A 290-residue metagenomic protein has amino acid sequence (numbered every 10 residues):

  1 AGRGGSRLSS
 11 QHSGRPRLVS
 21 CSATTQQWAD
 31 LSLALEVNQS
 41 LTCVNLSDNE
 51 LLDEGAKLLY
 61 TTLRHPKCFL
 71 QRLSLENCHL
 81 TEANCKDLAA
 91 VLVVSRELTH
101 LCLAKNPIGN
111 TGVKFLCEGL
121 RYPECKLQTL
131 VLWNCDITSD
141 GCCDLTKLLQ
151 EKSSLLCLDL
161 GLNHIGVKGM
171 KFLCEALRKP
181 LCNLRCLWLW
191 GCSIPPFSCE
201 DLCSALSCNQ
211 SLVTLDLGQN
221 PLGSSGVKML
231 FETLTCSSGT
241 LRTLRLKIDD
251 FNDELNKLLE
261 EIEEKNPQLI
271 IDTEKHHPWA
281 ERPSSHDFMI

Functional and structural regions predicted by a protein language model:
A1-I290: Leucine-rich tandem repeat or coiled-coil scaffolds
